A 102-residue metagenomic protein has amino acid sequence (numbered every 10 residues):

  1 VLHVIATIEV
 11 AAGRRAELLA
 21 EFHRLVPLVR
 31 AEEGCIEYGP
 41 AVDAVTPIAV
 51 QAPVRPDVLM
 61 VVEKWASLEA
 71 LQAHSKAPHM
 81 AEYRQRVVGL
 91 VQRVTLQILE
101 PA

Functional and structural regions predicted by a protein language model:
V1-L2, A102: Absolute protein N-terminus
L2-E9, G39-S75: Short, well-ordered beta-strand segments in beta-rich or mixed alpha/beta enzyme and ligand-binding folds
A11-G13, P101: Generic structural motif
R14-P40, P78-Y83, V87: Short amphipathic alpha-helical segments
R15-A16, F22, P56, L68 (+1 more regions): Generic N-terminal initiation segments characterized by hydrophobic and/or small/turn-forming residues
P27-R30, G34, A70, Q92-L96: Generic structural signal for secondary-structure transition and capping sites
G39-D57, E82-A102: Glycine-rich beta-strand-turn "strand-cap" elements at beta-sheet edges
